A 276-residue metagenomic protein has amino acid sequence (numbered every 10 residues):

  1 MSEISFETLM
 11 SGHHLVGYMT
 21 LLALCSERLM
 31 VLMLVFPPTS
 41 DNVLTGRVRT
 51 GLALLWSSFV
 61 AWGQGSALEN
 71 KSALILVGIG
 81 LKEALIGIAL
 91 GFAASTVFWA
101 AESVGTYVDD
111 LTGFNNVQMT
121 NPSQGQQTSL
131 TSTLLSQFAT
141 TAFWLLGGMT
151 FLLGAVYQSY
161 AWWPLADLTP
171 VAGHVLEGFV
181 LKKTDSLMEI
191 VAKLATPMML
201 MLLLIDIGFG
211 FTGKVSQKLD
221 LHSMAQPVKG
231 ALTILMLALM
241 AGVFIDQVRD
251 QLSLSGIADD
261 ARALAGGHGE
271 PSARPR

Functional and structural regions predicted by a protein language model:
M1-R276: Hydrophobic alpha-helical segments and their helix-loop boundaries in membrane and membrane-proximal proteins
